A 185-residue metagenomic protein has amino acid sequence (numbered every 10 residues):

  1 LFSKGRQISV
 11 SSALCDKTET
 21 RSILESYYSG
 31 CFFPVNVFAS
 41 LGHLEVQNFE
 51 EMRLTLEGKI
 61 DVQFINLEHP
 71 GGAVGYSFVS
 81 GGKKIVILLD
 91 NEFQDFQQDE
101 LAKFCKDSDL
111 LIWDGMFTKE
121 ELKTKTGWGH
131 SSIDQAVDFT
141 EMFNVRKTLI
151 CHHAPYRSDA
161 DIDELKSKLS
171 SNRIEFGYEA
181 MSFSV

Functional and structural regions predicted by a protein language model:
L1-V86, L101-A102, I162-V185: Binuclear metal-dependent hydrolase catalytic cores
L88-D90: DG-centered beta-turn motif at the end of beta-strands
E92-A180: Cap/insert and terminal regions of metallo-dependent hydrolase folds
